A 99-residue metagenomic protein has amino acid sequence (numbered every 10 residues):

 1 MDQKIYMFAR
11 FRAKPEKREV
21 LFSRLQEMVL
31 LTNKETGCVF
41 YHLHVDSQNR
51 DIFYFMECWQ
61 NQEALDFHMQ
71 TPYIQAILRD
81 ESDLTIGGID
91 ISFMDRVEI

Functional and structural regions predicted by a protein language model:
M1-I5, L43-N49, I77-I99: Glycine-rich beta-strand-turn "strand-cap" elements at beta-sheet edges
I5-F11: Active-site-flanking beta-strand signature of metal-NTP-handling nucleotidyl enzymes and homologous cyclase-like
R12-R18: Short, surface-exposed ligand-recognition loops at beta-strand->loop->(often short) alpha-helix junctions that present
V29-I52: Short, glycine- and small/hydrophobic-rich beta-strand elements in well-ordered beta-sheets
N33-V39, C58-S92: An amphipathic, aromatic/His-enriched active-site/gating alpha helix that lines ligand/cofactor pockets
